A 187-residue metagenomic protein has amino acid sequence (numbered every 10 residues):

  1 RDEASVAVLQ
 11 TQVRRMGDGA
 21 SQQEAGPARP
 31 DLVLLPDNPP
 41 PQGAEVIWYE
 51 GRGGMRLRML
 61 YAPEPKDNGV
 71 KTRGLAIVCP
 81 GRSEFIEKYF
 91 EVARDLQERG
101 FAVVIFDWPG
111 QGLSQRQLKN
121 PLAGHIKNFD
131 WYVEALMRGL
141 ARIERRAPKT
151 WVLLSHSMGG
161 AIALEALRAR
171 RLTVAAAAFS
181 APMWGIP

Functional and structural regions predicted by a protein language model:
D2-G51, M55-E64: An N-terminal hydrophobic leader/cap segment in hydrolases
E64-L75: Proline/glycine-enriched tight loop/beta-turn segments at coil->beta junctions that connect or precede beta-strands
V70, I143-K149: Glycine-rich phosphate-binding loop signature in dinucleotide/nucleotide-binding domains
R73, P80-E84: Active-site glycine-rich loops that stabilize anionic/oxyanionic intermediates across multiple enzyme folds
V78-G81, I105: Structural cue for short, hydrophobic secondary-structure segments
I86, D95-L118: Conserved alpha/beta-hydrolase
G124-E144: Alpha/beta-hydrolase active-site loop
L154-P187: Alpha/beta-hydrolase-fold enzymes
